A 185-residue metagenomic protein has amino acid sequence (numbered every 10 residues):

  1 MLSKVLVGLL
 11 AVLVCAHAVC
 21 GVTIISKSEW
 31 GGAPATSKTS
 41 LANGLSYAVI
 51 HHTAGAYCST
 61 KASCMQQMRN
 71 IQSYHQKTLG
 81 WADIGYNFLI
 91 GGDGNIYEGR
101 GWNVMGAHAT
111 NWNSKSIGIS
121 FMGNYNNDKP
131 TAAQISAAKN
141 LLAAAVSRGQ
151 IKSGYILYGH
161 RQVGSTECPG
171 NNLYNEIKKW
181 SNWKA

Functional and structural regions predicted by a protein language model:
L2-G8, A16-G55, G91-A185: Basic/polar, cationic surfaces and motifs that engage anionic cell-wall and phosphate/carboxylate ligands
A42-Q76: Active-site acidic/histidine clusters and adjacent loop/turn architecture that either coordinate catalytic ions
I71, H75-T78, A145, W180: Alpha-helix boundary/capping residues
T78-L79, A109: Short Gly/Pro-enriched turn/cap motifs at secondary-structure boundaries
L79-A82, G92: Glycine-/small-residue-enriched capping loops at alpha/beta junctions
G85: Flexible, glycine/charged-enriched surface loops at secondary-structure junctions
